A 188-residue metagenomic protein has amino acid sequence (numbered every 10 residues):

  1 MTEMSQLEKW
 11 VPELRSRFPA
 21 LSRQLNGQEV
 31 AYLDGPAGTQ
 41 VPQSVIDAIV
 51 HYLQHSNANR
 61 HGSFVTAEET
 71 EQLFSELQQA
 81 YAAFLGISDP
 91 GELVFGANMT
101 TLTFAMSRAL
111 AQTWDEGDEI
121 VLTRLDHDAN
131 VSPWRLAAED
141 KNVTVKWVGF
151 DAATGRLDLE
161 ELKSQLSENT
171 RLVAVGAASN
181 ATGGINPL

Functional and structural regions predicted by a protein language model:
M1-L188: Pyridoxal 5′-phosphate
